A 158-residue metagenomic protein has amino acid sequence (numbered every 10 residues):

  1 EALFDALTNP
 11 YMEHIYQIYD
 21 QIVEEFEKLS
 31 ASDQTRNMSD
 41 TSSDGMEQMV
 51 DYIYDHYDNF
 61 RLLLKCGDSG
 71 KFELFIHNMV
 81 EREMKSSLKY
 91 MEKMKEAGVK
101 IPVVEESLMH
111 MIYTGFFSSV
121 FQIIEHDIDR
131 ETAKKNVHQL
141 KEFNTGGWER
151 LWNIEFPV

Functional and structural regions predicted by a protein language model:
A2-L29, D40, D44-D51, N78-R82: Alpha-helical structural segments
L3, M38-T41, K71, F75 (+4 more regions): Conserved acidic
H14-L29, N59, G115-H126: Solvent-exposed, amphipathic alpha-helical segments
F26-D33, F60-G67, M94, I123-I128 (+1 more regions): Secondary-structure edge/capping motif, primarily at the C-terminal ends of alpha-helices and the immediately following
R36-D58, H110, T114, S118 (+2 more regions): Amphipathic alpha-helical segments that line or abut small-molecule/effector binding pockets and mediate allosteric
Q48-D55, S69-E96, S107-S118: Amphipathic alpha-helical packing segments from all-alpha helical-bundle domains
L63, G67-M79, T132-W148: C-terminal/domain-terminus segments
M91-F143, L151-V158: Hydrophobic/aromatic-rich alpha-helical bundle segments in the mid-to-C-terminal region
